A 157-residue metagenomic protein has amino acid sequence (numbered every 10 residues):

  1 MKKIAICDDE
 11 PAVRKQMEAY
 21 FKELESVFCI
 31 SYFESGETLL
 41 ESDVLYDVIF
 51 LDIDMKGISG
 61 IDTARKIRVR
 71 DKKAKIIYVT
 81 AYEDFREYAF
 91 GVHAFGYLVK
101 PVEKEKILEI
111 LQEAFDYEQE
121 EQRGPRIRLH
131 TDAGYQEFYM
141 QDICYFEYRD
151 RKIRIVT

Functional and structural regions predicted by a protein language model:
M1-K3: Non-catalytic signal-transmission and effector/linker regions of two-component phosphorelay proteins
C7-D8, F33, I49: Conserved sequence signature across two-component system core domains
D8-E10, A81: Acidic di-acidic motifs
E10-S31, V69: Two-component/phosphorelay signaling modules centered on CheY-like receiver
E23, E41, Y46-E121: CheY-like receiver
Y32-T38, G60: Helix N-cap/capping motif at the beta->alpha junctions
E109-T157: Conserved binding/recognition cores within well-folded domains
